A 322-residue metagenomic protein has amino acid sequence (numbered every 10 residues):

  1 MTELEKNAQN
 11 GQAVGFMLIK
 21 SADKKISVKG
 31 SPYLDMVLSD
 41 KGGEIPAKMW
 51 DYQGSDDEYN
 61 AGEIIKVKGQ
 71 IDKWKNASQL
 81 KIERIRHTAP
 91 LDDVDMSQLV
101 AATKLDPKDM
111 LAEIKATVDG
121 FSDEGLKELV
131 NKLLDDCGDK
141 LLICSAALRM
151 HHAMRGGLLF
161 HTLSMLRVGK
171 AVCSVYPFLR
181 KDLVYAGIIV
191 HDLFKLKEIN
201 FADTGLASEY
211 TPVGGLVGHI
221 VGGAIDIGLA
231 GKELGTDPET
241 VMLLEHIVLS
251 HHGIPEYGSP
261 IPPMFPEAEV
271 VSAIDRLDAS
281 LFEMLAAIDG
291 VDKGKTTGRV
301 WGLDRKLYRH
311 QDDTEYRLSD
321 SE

Functional and structural regions predicted by a protein language model:
M1-V14: OB-fold nucleic-acid-binding modules
M17, G62, M165, V248 (+1 more regions): Divalent metal-coordination and catalytic microenvironments
S21-P32, E44-K48, Y52-S97: OB-fold single-stranded nucleic acid-binding module
D35-D40, F201: Short, acidic/hydrophobic/Gly-rich beta-strand patch recurrent on exposed beta strands that often constitutes part
D92-G214, I254: Acidic/His-rich, divalent-metal-binding segments that scaffold phosphate/diphosphate chemistry
M150-H151, F160, A171-V291: Divalent metal-dependent catalytic cores for phosphoryl transfer on phosphate-bearing substrates
E267-E322: Acidic, carboxylate-rich catalytic segments that either coordinate divalent cations
